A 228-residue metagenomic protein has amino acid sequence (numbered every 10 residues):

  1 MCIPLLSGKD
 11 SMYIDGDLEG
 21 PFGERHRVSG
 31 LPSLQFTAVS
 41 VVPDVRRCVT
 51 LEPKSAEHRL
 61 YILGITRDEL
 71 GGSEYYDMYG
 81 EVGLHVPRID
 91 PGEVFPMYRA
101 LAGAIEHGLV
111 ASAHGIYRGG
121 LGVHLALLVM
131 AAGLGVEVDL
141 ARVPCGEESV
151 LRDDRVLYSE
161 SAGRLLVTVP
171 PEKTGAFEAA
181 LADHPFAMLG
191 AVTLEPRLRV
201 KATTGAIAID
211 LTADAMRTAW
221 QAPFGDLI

Functional and structural regions predicted by a protein language model:
M1, L6-Q35, G83-L84, Y98 (+1 more regions): Glycine-/charge-enriched secondary-structure boundary and capping motifs
D10, F22, V28-D90, A102 (+2 more regions): Mobile "lid/hinge" segments at catalytic clefts and subdomain interfaces of large enzymes
